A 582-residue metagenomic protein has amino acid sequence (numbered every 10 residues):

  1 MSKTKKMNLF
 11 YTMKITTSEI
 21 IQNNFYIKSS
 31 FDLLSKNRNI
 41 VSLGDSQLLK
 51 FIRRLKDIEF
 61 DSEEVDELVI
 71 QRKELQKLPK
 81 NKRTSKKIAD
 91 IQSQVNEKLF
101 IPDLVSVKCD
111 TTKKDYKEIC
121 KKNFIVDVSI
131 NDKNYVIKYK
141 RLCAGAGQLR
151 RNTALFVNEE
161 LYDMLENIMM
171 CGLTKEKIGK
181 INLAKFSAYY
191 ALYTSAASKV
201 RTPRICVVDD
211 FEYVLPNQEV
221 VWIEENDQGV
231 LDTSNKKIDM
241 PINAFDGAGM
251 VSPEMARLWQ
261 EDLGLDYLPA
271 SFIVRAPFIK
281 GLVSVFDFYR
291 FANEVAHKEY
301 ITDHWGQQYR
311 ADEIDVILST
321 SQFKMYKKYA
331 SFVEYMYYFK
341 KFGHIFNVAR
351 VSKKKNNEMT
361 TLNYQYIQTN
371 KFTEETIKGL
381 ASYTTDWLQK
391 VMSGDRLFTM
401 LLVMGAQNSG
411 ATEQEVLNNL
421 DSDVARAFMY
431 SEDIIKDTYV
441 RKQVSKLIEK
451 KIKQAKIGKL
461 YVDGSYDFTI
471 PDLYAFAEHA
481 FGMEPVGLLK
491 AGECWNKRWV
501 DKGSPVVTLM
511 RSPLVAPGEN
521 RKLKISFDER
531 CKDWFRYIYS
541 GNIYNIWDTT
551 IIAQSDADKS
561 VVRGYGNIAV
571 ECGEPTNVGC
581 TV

Functional and structural regions predicted by a protein language model:
M1-A557, G566-T581: Conserved small-residue
